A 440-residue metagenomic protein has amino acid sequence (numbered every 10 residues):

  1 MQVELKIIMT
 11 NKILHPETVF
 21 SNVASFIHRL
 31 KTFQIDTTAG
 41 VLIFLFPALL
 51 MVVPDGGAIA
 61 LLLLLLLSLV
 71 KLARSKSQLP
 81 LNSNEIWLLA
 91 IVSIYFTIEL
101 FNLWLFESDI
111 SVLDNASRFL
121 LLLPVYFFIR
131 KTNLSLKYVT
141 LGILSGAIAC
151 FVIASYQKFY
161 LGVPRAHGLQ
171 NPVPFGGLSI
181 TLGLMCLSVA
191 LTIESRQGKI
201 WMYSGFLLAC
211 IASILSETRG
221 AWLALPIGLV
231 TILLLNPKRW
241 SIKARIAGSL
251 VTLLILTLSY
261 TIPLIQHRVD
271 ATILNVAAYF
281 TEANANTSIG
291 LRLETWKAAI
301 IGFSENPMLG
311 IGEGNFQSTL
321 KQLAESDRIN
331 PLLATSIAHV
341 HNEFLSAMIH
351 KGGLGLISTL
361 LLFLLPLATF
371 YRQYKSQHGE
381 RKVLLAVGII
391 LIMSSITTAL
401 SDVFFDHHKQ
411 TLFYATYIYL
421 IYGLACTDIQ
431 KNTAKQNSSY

Functional and structural regions predicted by a protein language model:
M1-I98, L121, K131-L134, L141 (+4 more regions): Transmembrane signal-anchor hairpin modules in multi-pass inner-membrane enzymes, especially those that act on
L45-P47, L134-G162, Q170-P237, Y260 (+2 more regions): Alpha-helical transmembrane segments of multi-pass inner-membrane proteins
G57-S68, V112-P124, V173-A190, F206 (+4 more regions): Hydrophobic core segments of transmembrane alpha-helices in multi-pass, intramembrane catalytic enzymes
L65-L66, L362, V387-Y440: Transmembrane alpha-helices of multi-pass inner-membrane enzymes
S68-Q78, T97-C150, F175-S188: Transmembrane alpha-helical segments and their membrane-water interfaces
L215, N236-E282, K297-E305, E313: A membrane-periplasm/extracellular boundary helix in multi-pass inner-membrane enzymes that assemble envelope glycans
A283-E294, E305, L309-K351: Long extracytoplasmic/lumenal interhelical loops at the membrane interface of multi-pass membrane proteins
K351-M393: Hydrophobic transmembrane alpha-helices and their immediate junctions
